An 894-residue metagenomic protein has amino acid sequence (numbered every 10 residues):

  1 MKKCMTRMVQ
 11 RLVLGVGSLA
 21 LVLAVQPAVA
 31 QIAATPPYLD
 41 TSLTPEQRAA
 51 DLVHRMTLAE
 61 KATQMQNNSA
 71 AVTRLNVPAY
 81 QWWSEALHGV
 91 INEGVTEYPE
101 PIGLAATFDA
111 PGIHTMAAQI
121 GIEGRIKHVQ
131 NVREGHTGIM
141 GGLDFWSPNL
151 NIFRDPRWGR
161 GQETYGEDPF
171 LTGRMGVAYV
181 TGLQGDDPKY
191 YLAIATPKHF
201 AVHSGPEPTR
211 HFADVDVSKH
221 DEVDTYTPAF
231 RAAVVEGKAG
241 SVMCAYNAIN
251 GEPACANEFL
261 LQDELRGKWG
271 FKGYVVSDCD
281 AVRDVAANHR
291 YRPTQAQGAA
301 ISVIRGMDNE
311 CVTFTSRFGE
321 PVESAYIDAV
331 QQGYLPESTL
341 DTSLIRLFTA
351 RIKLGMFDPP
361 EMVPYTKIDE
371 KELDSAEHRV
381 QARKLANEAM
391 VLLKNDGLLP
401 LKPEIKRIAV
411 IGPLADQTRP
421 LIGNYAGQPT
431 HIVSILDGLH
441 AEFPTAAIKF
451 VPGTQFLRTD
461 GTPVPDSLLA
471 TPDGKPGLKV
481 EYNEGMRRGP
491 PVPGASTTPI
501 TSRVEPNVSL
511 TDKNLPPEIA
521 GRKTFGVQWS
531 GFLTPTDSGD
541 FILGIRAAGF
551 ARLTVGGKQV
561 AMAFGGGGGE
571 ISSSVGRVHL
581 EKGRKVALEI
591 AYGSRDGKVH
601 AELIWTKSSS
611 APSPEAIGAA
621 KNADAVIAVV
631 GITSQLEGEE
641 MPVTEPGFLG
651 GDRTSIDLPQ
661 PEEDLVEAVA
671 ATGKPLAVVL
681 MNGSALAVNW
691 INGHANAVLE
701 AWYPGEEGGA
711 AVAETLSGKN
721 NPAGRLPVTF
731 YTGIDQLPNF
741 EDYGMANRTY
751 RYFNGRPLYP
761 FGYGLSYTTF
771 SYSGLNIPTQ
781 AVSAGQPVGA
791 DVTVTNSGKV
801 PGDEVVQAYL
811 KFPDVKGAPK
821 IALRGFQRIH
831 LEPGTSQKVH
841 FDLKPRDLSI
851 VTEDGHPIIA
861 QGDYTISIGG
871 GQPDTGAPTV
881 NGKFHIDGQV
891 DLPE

Functional and structural regions predicted by a protein language model:
K2-V16: Bacterial N-terminal signal peptides that target proteins for export
C4-R7, L23, A28, G834: Intrinsic low-complexity/disordered segments
V13-Q26: Bacterial N-terminal signal peptides
A30-I542, R546-S849, A860-I868, Q872-D874 (+1 more regions): Glycoside hydrolase catalytic-domain context in secreted enzymes
T875-E894: Short beta-strand elements
